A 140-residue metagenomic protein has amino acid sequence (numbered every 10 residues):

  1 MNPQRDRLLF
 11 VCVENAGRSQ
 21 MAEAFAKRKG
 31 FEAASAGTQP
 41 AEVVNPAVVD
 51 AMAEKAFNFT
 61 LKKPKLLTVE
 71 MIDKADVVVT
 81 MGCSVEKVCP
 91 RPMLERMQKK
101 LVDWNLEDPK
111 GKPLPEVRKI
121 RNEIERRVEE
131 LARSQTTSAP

Functional and structural regions predicted by a protein language model:
M1-T68: Conserved active-site segments centered on acidic
A16, C83-E86: Short glycine-rich anion-binding loops that position phosphate/pyrophosphate groups of nucleotides and phosphorylated
G37, G82, W104-E107: Residues at the C-termini of beta-strands that transition into short coil/loop
A41-V44, V85-C89: Short, charged/polar "capping" segments at the starts of alpha-helices and the immediately preceding loops
A75: An anion/phosphate-binding loop that grips the pyrophosphate of nucleotide cofactors and donors
K87-P140: Phosphate-binding/catalytic loops
